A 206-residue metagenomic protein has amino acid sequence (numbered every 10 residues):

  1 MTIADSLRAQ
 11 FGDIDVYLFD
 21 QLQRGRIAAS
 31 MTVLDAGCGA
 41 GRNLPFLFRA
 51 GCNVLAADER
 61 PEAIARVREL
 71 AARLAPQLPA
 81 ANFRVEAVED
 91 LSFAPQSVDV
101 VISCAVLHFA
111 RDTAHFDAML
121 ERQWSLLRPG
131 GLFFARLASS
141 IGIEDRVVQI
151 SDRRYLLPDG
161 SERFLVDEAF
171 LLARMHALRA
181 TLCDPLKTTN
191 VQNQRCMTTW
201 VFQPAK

Functional and structural regions predicted by a protein language model:
M1-A28, G39-D90, F133-K206: Class I (Rossmann-like) S-adenosyl-L-methionine-dependent methyltransferase catalytic domain, capturing the SAM-binding
D35: Class I SAM-dependent methyltransferase core
P61, T113-D117: Non-membrane alpha-helical structural segments and their capping/turn regions in soluble enzymes
I102: A conserved beta-strand element that flanks and buttresses the S-adenosyl-L-methionine
A105-F109, A114: Short catalytic micro-motifs in class I SAM-dependent methyltransferases
D117-P129: A short glycine-rich, Lys/Arg-flanked "PGG" loop and its adjoining helix->strand segment in the class I
